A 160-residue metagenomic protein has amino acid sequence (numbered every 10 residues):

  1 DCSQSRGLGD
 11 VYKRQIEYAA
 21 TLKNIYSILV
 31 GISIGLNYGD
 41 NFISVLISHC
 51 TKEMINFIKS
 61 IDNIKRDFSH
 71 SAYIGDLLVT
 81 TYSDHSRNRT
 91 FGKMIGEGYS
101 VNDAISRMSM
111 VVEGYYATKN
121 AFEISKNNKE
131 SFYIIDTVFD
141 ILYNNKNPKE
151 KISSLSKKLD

Functional and structural regions predicted by a protein language model:
D1-Y12: Single conserved hydrophobic/aromatic residue that forms the stacking wall/gate of nucleotide- or nucleobase-binding
E17, V30-I34, Y38, K59-D160: NAD(P)-dependent Rossmann-like dehydrogenase/reductase catalytic/cofactor-binding core
T21: Phosphate-binding core of ATP-grasp and ATP-grasp-like enzymes
D40-S44, S48: Ligand/cofactor pocket segment of small-molecule handling proteins
S48-I61: An active-site-proximal "capping" alpha-helix that borders the catalytic cofactor pocket
